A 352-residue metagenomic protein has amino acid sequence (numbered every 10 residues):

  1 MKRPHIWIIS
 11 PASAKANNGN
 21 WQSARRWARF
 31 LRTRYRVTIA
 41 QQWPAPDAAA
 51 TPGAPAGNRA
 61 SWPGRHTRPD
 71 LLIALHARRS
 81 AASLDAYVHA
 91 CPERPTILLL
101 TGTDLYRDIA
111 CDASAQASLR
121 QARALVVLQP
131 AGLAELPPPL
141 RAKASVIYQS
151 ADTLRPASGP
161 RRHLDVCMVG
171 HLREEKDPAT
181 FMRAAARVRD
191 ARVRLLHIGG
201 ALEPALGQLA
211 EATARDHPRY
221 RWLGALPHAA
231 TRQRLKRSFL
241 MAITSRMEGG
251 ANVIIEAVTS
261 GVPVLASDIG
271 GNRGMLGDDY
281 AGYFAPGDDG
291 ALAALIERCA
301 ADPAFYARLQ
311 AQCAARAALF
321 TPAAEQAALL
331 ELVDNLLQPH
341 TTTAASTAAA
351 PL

Functional and structural regions predicted by a protein language model:
R120-A144, Y148-L154: A short, active-site helix/loop in glycosyltransferases that binds the activated sugar's phosphate group
S158-K176, F181-V188, L195-I198: Conserved donor-binding/catalytic core segment of Leloir-type glycosyltransferases
R194-Q208, G224-A225: Glycosyltransferase donor-sugar binding loop
Q208-A229: Nucleotide-activated donor-binding/catalytic signature segment of Leloir-type glycosyltransferases, i.e., the conserved
R246: Aromatic "clamp/platform" in nucleotide-sugar-dependent glycosyltransferases that forms part of the donor/acceptor
P263-A266: Short hydrophobic beta-strand element within catalytic cores of glycosyltransferases and related nucleotide-activated
D278-G290, R298-P303: Conserved acidic donor-binding segment of nucleotide-sugar-dependent glycosyltransferases
R298, F305-L319: A short, well-ordered alpha-helix in the C-terminal region of glycosyltransferases
